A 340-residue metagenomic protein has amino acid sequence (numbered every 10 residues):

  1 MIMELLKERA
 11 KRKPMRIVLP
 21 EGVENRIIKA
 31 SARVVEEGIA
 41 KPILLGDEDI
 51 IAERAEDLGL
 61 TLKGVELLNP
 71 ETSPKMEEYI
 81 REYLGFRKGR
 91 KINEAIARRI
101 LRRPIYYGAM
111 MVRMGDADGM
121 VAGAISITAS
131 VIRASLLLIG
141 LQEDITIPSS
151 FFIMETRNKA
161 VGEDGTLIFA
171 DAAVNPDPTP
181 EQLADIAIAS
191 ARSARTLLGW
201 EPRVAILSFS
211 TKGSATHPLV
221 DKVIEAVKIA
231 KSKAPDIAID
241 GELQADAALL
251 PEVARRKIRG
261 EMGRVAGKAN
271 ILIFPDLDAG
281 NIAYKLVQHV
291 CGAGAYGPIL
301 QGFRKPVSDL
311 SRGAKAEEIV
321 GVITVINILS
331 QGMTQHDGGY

Functional and structural regions predicted by a protein language model:
M1-A266, N270-Y340: Anion-binding alpha/beta catalytic cores of soluble intermediary-metabolism enzymes, centered on
